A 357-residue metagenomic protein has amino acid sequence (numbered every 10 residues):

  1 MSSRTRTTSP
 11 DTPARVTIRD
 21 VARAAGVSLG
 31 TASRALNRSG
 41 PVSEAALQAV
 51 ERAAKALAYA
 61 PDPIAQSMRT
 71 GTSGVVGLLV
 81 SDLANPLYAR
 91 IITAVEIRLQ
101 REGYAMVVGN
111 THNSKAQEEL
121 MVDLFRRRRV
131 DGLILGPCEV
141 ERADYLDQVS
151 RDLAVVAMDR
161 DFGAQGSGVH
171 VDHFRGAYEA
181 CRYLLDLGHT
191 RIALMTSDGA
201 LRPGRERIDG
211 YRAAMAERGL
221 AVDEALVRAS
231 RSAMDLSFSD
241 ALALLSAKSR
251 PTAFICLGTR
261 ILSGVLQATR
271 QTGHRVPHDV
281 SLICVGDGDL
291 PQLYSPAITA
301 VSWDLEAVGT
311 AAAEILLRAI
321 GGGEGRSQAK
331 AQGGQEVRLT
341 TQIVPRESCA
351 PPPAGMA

Functional and structural regions predicted by a protein language model:
M1-T12, A24, A56, A94-E102 (+3 more regions): Bacterial carbohydrate/catabolite-sensing allosteric modules
M1-T72, M356-A357: N-terminal helix-turn-helix DNA-binding module of bacterial transcription factors
A24, L29-S33, M68-A84, Y183 (+1 more regions): Short beta-strand segments enriched in small/hydrophobic residues
E44, Q48, L57-L124, R128-G132 (+3 more regions): Amphipathic helical "hinge" segments at domain boundaries
P63-I64, Q117-M121, R142-Y145, L236 (+1 more regions): Short acidic active-site motifs
V107-G109, I134-L135, L194, S302: Short catalytic-loop micro-motif centered on adjacent basic/acidic residues
H112-K115, G136-E141, R260: Short beta->alpha connector loops
G132-Y145, A157-Q165: Acidic, Gly/Pro-rich loop/turn segments at junctions of secondary structure
